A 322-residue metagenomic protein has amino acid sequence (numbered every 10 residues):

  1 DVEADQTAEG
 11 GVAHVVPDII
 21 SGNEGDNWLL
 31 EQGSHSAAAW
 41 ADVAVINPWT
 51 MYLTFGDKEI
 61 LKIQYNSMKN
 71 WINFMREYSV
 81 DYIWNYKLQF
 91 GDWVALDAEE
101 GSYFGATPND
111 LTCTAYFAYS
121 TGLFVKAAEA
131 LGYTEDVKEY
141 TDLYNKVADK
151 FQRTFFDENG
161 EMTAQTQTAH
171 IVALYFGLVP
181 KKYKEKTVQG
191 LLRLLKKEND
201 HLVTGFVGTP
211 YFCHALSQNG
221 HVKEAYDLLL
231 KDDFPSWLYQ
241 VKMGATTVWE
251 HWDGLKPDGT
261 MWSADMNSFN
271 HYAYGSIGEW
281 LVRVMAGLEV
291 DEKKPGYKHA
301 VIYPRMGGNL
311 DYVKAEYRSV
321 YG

Functional and structural regions predicted by a protein language model:
D1, A38-L53, D110-V125, T166-G177 (+2 more regions): Well-ordered alpha-helical segments within folded domains of soluble proteins
D1-D18, N23-G25, T54-Y116, A130-Y175 (+4 more regions): Active-site acid/base region of carbohydrate-active enzymes
D26-S34: Conserved, well-structured interaction surfaces
S36-V43, I60, S67, A106-Y116 (+6 more regions): Secondary-structure capping and boundary motifs in well-ordered enzyme cores
W49-Y52, K69-I72, R76, V125-A128 (+6 more regions): Non-transmembrane alpha-helical segments in soluble domains of secreted/periplasmic/extracellular proteins
Y119, V125-T141, P210, L216 (+2 more regions): Carbohydrate-binding surfaces of carbohydrate-active enzymes
D157-M266: Extracellular polysaccharide-recognition and catalytic grooves
K223-G322: Non-catalytic C-terminal accessory modules of carbohydrate-active enzymes
